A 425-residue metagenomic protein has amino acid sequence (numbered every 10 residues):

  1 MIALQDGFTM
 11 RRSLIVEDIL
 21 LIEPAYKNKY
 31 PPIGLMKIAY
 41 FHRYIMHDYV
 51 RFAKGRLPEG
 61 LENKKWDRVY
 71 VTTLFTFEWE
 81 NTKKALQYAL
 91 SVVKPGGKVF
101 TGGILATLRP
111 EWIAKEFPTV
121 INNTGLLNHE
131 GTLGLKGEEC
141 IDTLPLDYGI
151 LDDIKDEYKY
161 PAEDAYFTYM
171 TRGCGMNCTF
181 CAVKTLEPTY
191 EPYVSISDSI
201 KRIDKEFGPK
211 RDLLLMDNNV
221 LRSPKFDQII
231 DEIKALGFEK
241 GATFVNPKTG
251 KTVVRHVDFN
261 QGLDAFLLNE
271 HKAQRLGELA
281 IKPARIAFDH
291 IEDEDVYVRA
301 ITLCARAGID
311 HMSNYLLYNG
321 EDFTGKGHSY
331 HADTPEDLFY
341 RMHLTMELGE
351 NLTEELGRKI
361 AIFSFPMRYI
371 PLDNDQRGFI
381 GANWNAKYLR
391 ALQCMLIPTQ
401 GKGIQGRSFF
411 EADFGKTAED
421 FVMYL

Functional and structural regions predicted by a protein language model:
M1-L21, R43-F52, E62-K64, V71 (+1 more regions): Radical SAM enzyme core and accessory elements
D18-L20, V69, Y166, T179: Conserved beta-strand elements of the Class I
L21, S199-G320: Conserved SAM/AdoMet-binding glycine-rich loop
P24-K27, P31-D164: Glycine-rich beta-alpha loop elements in corrinoid/cobalamin-binding modules across cobalamin-dependent enzymes
P32-I38, Y160-D198: Canonical Radical SAM [4Fe-4S] cluster-binding loop centered on the CxxxCxxC motif and its immediate flanking residues
I38, N81-A89, S199, I229-I233 (+3 more regions): A general structural detector for well-ordered alpha-helical segments in enzyme core domains, enriched
K98, L213, A280-R285, E292-D375: Conserved C-terminal portion of the radical SAM core fold that forms the substrate/S-adenosylmethionine-binding
L108-R109, P224, R255, Y318-D333 (+1 more regions): Flexible glycine/acidic-rich beta-alpha junction loops that bind and position SAM and/or redox cofactors in anaerobic
